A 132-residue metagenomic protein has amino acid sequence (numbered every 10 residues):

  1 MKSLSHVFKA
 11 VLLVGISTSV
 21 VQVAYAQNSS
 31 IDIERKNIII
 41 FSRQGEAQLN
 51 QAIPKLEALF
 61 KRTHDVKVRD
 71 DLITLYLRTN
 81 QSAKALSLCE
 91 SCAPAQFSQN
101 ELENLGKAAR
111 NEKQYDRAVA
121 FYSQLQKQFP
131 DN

Functional and structural regions predicted by a protein language model:
M1-V11: Bacterial N-terminal signal peptides that target proteins for export
K9-S19: Bacterial N-terminal signal peptides
Q22-S87, N100: N-terminal leader/linker segments that initiate helical-solenoid repeat arrays
Y25-A26, K113, Y122-N132: Short, intrinsically disordered, charge-balanced linker/junction segments flanking boundaries in proteins
E57-T63, E90-F97, Q124-P130: Solenoid-like repeat scaffolds
D65, Q81, E112-Q114, N132: Intrinsically disordered, low-complexity coil/linker segments enriched for acidic/polar and small residues
L72-Y76, L105-A109, F121: TPR/Sel1-like alpha-solenoid repeat signature
C89-E90, K107: Alpha-helical adaptor scaffolds
